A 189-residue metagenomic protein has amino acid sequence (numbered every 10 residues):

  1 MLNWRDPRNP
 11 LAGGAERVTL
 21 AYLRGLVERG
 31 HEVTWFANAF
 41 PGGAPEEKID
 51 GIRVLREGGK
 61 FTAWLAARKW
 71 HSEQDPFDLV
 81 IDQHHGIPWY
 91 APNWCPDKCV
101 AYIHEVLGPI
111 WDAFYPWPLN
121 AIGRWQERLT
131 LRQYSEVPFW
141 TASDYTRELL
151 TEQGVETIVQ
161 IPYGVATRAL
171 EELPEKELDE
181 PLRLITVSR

Functional and structural regions predicted by a protein language model:
W4-V18: A short, glycine/small-residue-rich beta-strand->loop->alpha-helix junction that serves as a flexible
R5-N9, G25-F61: N-terminal strand-loop element at the rim of the active site of nucleotide-sugar-dependent glycosyltransferases
R56, W70-W89, V100: Short N-terminal targeting/anchoring amphipathic segment
L79-I81, W94-D112, L119-N120, W140: Active-site proximal beta-strand in glycosyltransferases
P118-W140, E148: Membrane-proximal helix-turn-helix segments that form the acceptor-binding/catalytic region of lipid-linked
W140, K176-R189: Conserved donor-binding/catalytic core segment of Leloir-type glycosyltransferases
Y145, I161-G164: Carbohydrate-associated surface elements
T151-E156, G164-P181: Acidic anion/phosphate-binding donor-loop and adjacent secondary structure in glycosyltransferase catalytic cores
